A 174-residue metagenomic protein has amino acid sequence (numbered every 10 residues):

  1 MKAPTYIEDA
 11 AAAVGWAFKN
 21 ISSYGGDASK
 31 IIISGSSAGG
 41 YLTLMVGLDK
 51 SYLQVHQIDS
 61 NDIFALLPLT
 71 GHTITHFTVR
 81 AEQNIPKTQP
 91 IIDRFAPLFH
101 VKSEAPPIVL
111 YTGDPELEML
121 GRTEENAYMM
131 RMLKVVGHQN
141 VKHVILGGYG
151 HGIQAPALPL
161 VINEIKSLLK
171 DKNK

Functional and structural regions predicted by a protein language model:
M1, L117-L120, G152-Q154: A generic structural signal for short coil/turn motifs at secondary-structure boundaries
M1-S22: Alpha/beta-hydrolase active-site loop
Y6-A13, A38-L42, P97, E125 (+2 more regions): Stable alpha-helical elements in mature extracytoplasmic
A13-W16, N20, D49-K50, L69 (+3 more regions): Structured segments of extracytoplasmic/periplasmic soluble domains in secreted or envelope-associated proteins
G15-E82, D93: Primarily recognizes the serine-hydrolase "nucleophile elbow" in alpha/beta-hydrolase and SGNH/GDSL folds
S37, D114-E116, Y149: Residue-level signal for short, function-critical loop segments
Q57-V79, T88-R131, V135: The feature captures the conserved acid-bearing segment of alpha/beta-hydrolase catalytic domains
Y111, T123, A127-M130, K134-K174: C-terminal catalytic histidine-bearing segment of alpha/beta-hydrolase fold enzymes
